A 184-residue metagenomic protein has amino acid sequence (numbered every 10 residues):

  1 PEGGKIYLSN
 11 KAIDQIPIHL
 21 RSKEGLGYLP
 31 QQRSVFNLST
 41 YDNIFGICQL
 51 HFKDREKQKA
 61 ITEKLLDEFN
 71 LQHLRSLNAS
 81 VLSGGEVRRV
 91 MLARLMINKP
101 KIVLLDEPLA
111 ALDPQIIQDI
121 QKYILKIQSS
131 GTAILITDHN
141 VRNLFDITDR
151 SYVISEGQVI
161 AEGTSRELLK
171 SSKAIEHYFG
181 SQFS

Functional and structural regions predicted by a protein language model:
G3-I13, E24, I61: Conserved ABC transporter NBD signature motif
A12-Q32, L38, R55, L168-K173: ABC ATPase NBD coupling module
I16, T40-K57, E68, S181-Q182: ABC-type ATPase nucleotide-binding domains, specifically the catalytic core motifs of the NBD
E56-L74, L125, K173: Conserved ABC ATPase "signature" region
N78-L82, E86: Conserved ABC ATPase signature
V103-E107: Catalytic Walker B motif of ABC-type/P-loop ATPase nucleotide-binding domains
